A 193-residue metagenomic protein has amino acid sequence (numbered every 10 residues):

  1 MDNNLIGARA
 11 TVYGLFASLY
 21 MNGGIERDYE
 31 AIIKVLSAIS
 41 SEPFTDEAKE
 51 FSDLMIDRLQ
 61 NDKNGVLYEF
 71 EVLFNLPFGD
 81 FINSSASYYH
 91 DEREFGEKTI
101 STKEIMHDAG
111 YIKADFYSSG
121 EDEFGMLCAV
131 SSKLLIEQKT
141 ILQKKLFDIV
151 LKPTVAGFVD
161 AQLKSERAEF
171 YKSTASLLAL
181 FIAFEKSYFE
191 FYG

Functional and structural regions predicted by a protein language model:
M1-G193: Surface/interface-facing alpha-helical segments and adjacent flexible terminal/loop regions used for partner/assembly
